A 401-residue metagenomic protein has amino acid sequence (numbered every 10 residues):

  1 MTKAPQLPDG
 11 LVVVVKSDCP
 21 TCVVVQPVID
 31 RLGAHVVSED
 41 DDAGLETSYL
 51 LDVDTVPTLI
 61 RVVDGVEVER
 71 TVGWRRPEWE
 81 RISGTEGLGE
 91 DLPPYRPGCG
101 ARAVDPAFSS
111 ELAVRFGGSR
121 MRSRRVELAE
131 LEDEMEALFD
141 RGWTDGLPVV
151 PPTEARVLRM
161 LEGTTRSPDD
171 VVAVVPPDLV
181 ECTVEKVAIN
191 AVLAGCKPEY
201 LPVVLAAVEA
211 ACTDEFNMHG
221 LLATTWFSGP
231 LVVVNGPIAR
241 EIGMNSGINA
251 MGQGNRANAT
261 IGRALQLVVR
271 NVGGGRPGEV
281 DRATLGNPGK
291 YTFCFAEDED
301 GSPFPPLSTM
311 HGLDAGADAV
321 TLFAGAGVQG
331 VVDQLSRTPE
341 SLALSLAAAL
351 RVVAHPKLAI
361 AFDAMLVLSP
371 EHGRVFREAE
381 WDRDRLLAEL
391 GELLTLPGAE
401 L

Functional and structural regions predicted by a protein language model:
P5-P20, I29: Short active-site neighborhood of thiol/selenol oxidoreductases, capturing the structured segment around
V14-D18, D41, S369: Structural motif
C19-C22, L59: The canonical Cys-X-X-Cys-His
G33-E46, T55: Thiol-based oxidoreductase modules, predominantly thioredoxin-like and allied folds used for disulfide exchange
L51-I60: Structural micro-motif
V62-A103: Non-catalytic, surface beta->alpha helical segment in thiol-disulfide oxidoreductase systems
G89-R122, A129: Iron-sulfur (Fe-S) cluster-binding modules
A113-L401: Non-transmembrane, aqueous-exposed alpha-helical and coiled segments at domain scale
